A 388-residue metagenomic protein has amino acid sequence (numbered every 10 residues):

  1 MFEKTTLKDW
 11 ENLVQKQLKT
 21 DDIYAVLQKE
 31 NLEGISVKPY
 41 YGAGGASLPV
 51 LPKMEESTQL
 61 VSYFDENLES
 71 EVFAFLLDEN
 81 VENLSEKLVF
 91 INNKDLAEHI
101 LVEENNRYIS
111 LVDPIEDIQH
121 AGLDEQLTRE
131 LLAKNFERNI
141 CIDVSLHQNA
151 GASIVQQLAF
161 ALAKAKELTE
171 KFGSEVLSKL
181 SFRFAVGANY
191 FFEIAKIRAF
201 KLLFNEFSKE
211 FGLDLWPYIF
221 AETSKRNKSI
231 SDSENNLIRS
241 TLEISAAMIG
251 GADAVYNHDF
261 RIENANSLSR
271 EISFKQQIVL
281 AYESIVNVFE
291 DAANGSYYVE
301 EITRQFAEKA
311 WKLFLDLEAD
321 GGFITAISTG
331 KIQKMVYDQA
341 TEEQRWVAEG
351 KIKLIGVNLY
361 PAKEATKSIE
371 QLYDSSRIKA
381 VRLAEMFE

Functional and structural regions predicted by a protein language model:
M1-Y190, A265: Catalytic alpha/beta active-site cores
F2-T6, I91-N93, Q119-D124, A150-K164 (+8 more regions): Catalytic cores of large soluble enzymes that bind and process phosphate-bearing ligands
L13, Q17, A165-L168, F200-F207 (+5 more regions): Generic, well-ordered alpha-helical scaffold segments in large soluble proteins
D21, E82-S85, N105-N106, E170-L177 (+4 more regions): Secondary-structure transition/capping motifs at alpha-helix termini and the adjoining loop/turn into the next element
I140-L162, I249-A254, H258-E290, I302-F306 (+1 more regions): Mobile "lid/hinge" segments at catalytic clefts and subdomain interfaces of large enzymes
L158-A165, F182-S273: Glycine-rich anion/phosphate-binding loop at the beta-strand->alpha-helix junction
K179, D214-W216, A252-A254, W311-F314 (+1 more regions): Active-site lining segments that contact anionic ligands and/or coordinate catalytic metals
E271, K275, A281-E388: Catalytic-core signal marking the mid-to-C-terminal active-site face
